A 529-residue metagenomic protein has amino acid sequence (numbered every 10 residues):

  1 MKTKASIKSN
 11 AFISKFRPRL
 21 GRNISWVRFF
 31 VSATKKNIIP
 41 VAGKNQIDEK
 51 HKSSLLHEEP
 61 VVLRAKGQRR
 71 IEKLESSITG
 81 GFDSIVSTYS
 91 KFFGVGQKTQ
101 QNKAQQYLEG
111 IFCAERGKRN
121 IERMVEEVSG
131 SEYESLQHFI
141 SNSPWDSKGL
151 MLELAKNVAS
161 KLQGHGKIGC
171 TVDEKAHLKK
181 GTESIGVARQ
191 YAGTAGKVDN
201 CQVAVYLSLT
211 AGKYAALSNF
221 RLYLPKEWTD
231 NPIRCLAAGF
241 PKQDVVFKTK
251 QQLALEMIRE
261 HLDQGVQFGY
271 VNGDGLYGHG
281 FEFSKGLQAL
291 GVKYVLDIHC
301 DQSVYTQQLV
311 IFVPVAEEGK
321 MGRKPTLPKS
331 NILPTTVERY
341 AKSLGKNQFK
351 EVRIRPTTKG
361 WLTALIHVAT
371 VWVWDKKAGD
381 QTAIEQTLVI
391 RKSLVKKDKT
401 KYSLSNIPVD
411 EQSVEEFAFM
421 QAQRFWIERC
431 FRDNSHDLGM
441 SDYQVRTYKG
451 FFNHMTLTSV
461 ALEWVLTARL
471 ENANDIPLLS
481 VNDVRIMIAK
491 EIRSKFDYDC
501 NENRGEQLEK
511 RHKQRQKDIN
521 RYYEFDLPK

Functional and structural regions predicted by a protein language model:
F30, P40-G43, I47-S143: Gly/serine-rich nucleotide phosphate-binding loop at the start of the catalytic core of nucleotide/ADP-ribose-handling
I111, S141-K226, L236: Active-site-proximal, Lys/Arg-enriched surface segment that forms a nucleic-acid-binding/basic interface patch
M124-V125, G166-K180, L207, Y270-H279 (+4 more regions): Short, conserved catalytic/metal-binding motifs centered on acidic residues
E134-F139, T194-F268, I384-N406: Electropositive, glycine- and tryptophan-enriched low-complexity nucleic-acid-binding patches
K213-L236, H299, V304-W426, R493-K495 (+2 more regions): An anionic, glycine-rich sequence signature occurring as long contiguous blocks
I233-A316: Domain-level cores of phosphate- or acyl-group-handling catalytic modules
Q412-Q421, H436-F452, N472: Short, solvent-exposed helix-loop connector elements
